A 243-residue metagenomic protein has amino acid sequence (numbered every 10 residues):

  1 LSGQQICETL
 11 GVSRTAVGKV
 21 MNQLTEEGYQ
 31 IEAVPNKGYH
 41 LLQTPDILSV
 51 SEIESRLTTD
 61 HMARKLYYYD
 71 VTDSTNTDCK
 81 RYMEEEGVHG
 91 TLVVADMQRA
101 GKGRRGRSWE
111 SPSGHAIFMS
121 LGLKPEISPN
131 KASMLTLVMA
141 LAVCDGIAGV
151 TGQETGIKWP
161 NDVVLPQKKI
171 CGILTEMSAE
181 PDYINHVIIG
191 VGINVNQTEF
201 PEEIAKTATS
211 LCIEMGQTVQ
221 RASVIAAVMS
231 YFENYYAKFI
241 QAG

Functional and structural regions predicted by a protein language model:
L1-A148: N-terminal lobe of the biotin/lipoate ligase/transferase fold
L1-V12, N22, E26-E27, S128-K131 (+2 more regions): Long, positively charged amphipathic alpha-helical accessory segments at protein N-termini or as interdomain linkers
E32, T155-G156: A local structural micro-motif
K65-L66, G90-L92, I117, G156 (+2 more regions): Structural motif
D70, I157-W159: Short loop/edge segments at beta-strand edges and connector loops that shape dinucleotide/nucleotide cofactor-binding
D162: Conserved active-site carboxylates
